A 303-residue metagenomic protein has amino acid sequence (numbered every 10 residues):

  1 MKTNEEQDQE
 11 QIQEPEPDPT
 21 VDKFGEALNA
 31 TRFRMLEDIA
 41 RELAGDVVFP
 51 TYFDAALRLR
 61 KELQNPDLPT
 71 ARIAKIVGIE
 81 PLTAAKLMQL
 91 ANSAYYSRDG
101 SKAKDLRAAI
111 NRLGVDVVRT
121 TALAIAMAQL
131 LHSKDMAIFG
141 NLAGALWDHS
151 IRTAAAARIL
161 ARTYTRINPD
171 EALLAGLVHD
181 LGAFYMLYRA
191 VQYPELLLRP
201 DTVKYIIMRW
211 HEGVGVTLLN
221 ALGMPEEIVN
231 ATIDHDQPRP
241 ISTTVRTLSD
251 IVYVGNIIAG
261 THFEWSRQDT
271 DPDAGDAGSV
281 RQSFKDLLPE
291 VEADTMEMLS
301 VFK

Functional and structural regions predicted by a protein language model:
M1-L177, Y185-Q192, L198-D271: Conserved alpha-helical "signature site" that marks functionally important helical segments or helix/loop junctions
G182: Charged, well-structured binding/catalytic surfaces in domain cores that contact anionic ligands
G255-K303: C-terminal appended segment following the main domain
